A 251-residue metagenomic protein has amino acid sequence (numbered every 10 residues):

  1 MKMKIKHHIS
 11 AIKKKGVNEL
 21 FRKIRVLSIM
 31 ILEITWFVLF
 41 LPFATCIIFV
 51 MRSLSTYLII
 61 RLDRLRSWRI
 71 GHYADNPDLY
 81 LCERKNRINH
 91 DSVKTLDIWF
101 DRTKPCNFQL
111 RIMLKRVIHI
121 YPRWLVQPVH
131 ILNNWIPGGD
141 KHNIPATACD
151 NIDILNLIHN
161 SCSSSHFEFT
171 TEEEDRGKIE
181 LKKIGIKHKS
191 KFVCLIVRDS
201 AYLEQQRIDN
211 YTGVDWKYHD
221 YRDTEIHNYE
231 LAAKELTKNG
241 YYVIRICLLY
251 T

Functional and structural regions predicted by a protein language model:
K2-L249: N-terminal targeting/anchoring "stem" of glycan-biosynthesis enzymes
